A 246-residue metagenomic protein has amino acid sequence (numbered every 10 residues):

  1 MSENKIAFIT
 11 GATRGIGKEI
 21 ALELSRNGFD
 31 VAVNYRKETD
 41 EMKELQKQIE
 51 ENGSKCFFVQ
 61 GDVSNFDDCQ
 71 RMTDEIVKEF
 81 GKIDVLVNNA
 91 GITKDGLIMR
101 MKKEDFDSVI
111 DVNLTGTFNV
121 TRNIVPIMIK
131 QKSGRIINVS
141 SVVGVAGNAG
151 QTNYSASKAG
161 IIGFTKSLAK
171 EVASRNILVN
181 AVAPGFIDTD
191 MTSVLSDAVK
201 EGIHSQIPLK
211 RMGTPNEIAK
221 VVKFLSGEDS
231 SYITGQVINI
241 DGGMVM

Functional and structural regions predicted by a protein language model:
T13-R14: Conserved glycine-rich cofactor-binding loop
N27-E44: Conserved glycine-rich Rossmann-like NAD(P)H-binding loop of the short-chain dehydrogenase/reductase
L97-I98, D105-I110, I203: Substrate-binding pocket helix/loop in short-chain dehydrogenase/reductase
F118, I129, S133, R211-I240 (+1 more regions): C-terminal substrate-recognition "lid" of short-chain dehydrogenase/reductases
T121, S157, T165: Active-site helix of classical SDR
P126, K170-S174, S231: Alpha-helical segment proximal to the catalytic Tyr-Lys
S141: Residue(s) in the substrate-gating loop at a strand-loop-helix junction that position the organic substrate next
